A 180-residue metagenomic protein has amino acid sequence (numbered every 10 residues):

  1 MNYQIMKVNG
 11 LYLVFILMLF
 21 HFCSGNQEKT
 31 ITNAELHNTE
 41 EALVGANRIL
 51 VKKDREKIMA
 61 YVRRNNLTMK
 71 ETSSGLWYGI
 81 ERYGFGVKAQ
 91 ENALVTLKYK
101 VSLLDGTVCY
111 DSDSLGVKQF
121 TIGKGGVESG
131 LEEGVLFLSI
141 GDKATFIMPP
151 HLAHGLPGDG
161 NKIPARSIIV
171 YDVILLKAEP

Functional and structural regions predicted by a protein language model:
M1-C23: Sec-dependent bacterial lipoprotein signal peptides
G10, C23-P180: Cross-family detector of peptidyl-prolyl cis-trans isomerase
